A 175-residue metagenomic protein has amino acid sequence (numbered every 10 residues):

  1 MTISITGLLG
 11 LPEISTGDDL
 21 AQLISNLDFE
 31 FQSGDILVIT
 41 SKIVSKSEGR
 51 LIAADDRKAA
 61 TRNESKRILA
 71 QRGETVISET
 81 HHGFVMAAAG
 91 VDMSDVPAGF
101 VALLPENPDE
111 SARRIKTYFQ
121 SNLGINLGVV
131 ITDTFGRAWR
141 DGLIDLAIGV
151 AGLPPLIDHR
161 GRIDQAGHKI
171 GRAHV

Functional and structural regions predicted by a protein language model:
M1-D55: N-terminal, positively charged regions that mediate nucleic acid binding
I3-T6, D35-L37, I43, T75-V76 (+3 more regions): Structural motif
G10-I14, P97-N107, Q165-G171: Flexible, glycine/proline-enriched loop segments at strand-loop-helix junctions that form or flank small-ligand binding
S47-F84: Active-site cofactor/substrate anionic-group-binding motifs, chiefly glycine- and Lys/Arg-rich phosphate-binding loops
E48-I52, W139-I144: Short acidic, glycine/serine/threonine-rich loops at helix termini
S78-L143: Internal, conserved structured core segments that host functional sites
G149-I163: Acidic, His- and aromatic-enriched active-site or binding-groove loops in soluble protein domains that engage sugars
A173-V175: Conserved small/polar residues in nucleotide/adenosyl-binding loops
